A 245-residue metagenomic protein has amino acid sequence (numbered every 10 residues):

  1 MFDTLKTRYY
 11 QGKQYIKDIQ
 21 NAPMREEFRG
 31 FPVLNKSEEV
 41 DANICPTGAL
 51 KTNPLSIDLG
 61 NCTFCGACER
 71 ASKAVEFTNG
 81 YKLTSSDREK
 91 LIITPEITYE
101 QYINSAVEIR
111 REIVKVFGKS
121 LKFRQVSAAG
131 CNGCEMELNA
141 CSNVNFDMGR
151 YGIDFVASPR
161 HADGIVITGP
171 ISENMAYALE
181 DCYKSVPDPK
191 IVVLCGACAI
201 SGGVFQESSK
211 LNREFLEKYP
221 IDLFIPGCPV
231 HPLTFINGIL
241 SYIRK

Functional and structural regions predicted by a protein language model:
M1-A49: Ferredoxin-type iron-sulfur electron-transfer modules and their immediate structural context
E27-R29, G118-L121, H161-A162: A short, charged/proline- and glycine-enriched loop that marks the coil->beta-strand transition at the N-terminal
L34, E39-S86: Iron-sulfur cluster-binding cysteine motifs and their immediate structural context in ferredoxin-like electron-transfer
V40, L83-T84, C131-N132, V230-T234: A short acidic, often aromatic-flanked loop/helix-cap motif at beta-alpha or helix-coil junctions that lines enzyme
T52-S56, D188, K210-L211, Y242-K245: Ferredoxin-type iron-sulfur electron-transfer modules in oxidoreductases and energy-metabolism complexes
E69-S158: Flanking helices and flexible, charged tails adjoining ferredoxin-like Fe-S electron-transfer domains in multi-subunit
F117, Y183-P187, I243: Structural signal for hydrophobic packing residues in well-ordered secondary-structure cores of soluble enzyme domains
M136-L138, N143-F146, G152-N237: Cofactor-cradling patches in redox/metallo enzymes
